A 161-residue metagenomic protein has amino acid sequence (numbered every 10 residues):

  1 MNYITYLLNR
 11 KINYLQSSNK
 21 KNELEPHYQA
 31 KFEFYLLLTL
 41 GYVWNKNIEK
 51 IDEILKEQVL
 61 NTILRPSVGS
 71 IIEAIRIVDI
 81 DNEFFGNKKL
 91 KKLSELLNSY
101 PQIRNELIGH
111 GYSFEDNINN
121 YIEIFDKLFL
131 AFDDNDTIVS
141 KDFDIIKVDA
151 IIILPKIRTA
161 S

Functional and structural regions predicted by a protein language model:
M1-N22, P26, T39: Charged alpha-helical initiation segments
Y3-L15, L96-H110, I124: Solvent-exposed, amphipathic alpha-helical segments
Q16, E25-F32, L36, L64 (+3 more regions): Alpha-helical repeat scaffolds in large eukaryotic proteins
Q16-E23, I63, K88-K92, S113 (+1 more regions): Non-transmembrane, amphipathic alpha-helical segments
A30-W44, D134: Short, charge-rich amphipathic alpha-helical segments embedded in non-transmembrane helical bundles/solenoids
L40-I51, F143-I145: Short, glycine/acidic-rich hinge or "gate" loops at secondary-structure transitions that mediate conformational
I48-I103: Flexible secondary-structure boundary motifs
S94-E95, S99, G111-S161: Polyanionic, low-complexity intrinsically disordered segments
